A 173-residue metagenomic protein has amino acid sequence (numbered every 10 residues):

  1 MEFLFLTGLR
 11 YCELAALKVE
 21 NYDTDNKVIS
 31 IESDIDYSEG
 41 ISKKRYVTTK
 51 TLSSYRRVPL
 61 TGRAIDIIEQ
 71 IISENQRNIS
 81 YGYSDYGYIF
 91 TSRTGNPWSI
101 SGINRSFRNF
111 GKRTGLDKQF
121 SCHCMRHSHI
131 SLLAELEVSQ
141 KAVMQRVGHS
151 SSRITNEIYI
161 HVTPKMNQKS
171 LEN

Functional and structural regions predicted by a protein language model:
E2, L6-E13, S101-G102, S106-R113 (+2 more regions): C-terminal catalytic core of tyrosine-transesterase DNA break-rejoin enzymes
T7, A16-S73: Conserved tyrosine-mediated DNA breakage-rejoining catalytic core shared by Y-recombinases
N26-I31, S121, L132, M144-V162 (+1 more regions): Short functional hotspots where side chains directly engage DNA or cofactors
Y37-K50, G102, G111, L116 (+1 more regions): Mature, Sec-exported extracytoplasmic domains of Gram-positive
G40-R45, L136, E157-N173: DNA/chromatin major-groove-contacting recognition/catalytic segments
K44-Y55, T91-W98, L116-C124, H161-K165: Short, contiguous acidic/charged loop-to-helix segments that flank catalytic cores in large enzymes
T61-D117: Active-site/catalytic core of tyrosine-dependent DNA strand-transfer enzymes
A64, S99, I103, C122 (+2 more regions): Hydrophobic (often cysteine-bearing) scaffold residues that line and stabilize catalytic clefts of nucleotide/cofactor
